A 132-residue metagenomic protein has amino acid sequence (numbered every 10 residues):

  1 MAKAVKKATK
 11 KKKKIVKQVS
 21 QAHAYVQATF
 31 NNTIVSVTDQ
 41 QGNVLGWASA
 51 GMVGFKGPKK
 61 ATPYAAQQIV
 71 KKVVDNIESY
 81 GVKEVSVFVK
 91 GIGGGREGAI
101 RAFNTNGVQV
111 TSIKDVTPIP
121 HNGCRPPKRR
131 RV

Functional and structural regions predicted by a protein language model:
A2-V132: Ribosome-associated RNA-binding proteins
